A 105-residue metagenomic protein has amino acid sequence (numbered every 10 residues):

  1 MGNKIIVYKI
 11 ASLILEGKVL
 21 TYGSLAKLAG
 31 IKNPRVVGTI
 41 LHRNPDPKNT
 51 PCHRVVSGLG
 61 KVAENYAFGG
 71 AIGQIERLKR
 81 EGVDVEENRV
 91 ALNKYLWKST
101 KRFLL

Functional and structural regions predicted by a protein language model:
M1-L105: Nucleic acid-binding interface residues in structured DNA/RNA-binding domains, emphasizing the DNA-engaging scaffolds
